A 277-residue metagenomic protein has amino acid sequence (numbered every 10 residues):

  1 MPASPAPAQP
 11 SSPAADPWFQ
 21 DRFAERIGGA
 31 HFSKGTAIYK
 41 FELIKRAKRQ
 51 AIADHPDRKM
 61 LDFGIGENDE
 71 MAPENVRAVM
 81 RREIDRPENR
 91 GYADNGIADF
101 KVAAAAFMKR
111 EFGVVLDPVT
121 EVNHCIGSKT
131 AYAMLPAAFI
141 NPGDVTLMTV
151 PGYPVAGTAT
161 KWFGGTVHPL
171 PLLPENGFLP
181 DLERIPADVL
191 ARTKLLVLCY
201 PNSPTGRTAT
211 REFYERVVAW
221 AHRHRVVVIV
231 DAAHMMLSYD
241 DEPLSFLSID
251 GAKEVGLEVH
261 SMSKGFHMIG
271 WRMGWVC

Functional and structural regions predicted by a protein language model:
M1-Q9: N-terminal acidic, proline/glycine-rich, low-complexity intrinsically disordered segments
P10-G127, M134, R184: N-terminal small-domain helix-loop-helix segment of the aminotransferase-like
A51, H55, F163, R223-H224: Helix C-cap/helix->beta junction micro-motif
D69-P73, T205-G206, M236-L237, H267: Short catalytic/ligand-binding loop motif for oxyanion handling, primarily in non-cytosolic enzymes, centered on
D85-A219, M236-L237, P243-I249, K253 (+1 more regions): Conserved core of the PLP fold type I
A232: Walker B catalytic acidic pair
E242, I249-C277: Active-site PLP attachment segment
